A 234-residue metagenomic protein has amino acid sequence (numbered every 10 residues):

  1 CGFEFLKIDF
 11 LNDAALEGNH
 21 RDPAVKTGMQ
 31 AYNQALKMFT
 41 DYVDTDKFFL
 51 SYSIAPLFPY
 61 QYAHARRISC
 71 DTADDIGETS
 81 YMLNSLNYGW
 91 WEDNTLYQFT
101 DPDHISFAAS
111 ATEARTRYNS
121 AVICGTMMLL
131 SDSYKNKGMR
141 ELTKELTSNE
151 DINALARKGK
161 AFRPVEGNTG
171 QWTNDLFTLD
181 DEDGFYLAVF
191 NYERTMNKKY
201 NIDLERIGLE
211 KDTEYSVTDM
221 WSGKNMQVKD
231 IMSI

Functional and structural regions predicted by a protein language model:
C1-G18, A24, G28-A31, M38-T45 (+1 more regions): Substrate-binding cleft of carbohydrate-active enzyme catalytic domains
D9, L50, I123, L187 (+1 more regions): Conserved, mostly hydrophobic/aromatic
E17-H20, Q61-H64, K199: A short acidic (Asp/Glu
Q30-G138: Glycan-recognition surfaces
Y118-N168: Aromatic- and carboxylate-lined catalytic core of secreted/periplasmic carbohydrate-active enzymes
A121-C124, L129, E166-E210: Carbohydrate-binding surface patches
E205-G223: Solvent-exposed beta-hairpin/edge-strand motifs
V228-I234: C-terminal beta-strand-rich structural cap/linker in extracellular carbohydrate-active enzymes
